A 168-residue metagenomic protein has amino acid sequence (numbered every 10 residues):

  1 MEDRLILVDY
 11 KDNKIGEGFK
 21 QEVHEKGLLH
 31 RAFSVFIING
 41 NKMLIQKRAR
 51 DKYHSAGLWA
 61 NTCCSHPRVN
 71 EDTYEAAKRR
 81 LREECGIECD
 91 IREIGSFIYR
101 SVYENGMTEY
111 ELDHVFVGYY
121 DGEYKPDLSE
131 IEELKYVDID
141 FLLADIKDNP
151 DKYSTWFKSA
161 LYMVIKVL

Functional and structural regions predicted by a protein language model:
M1-S34: Acidic, metal-coordinating catalytic segment for phosphate/diphosphate chemistry, firing primarily on the Nudix
D3, R31-F33, N41, H114 (+1 more regions): Change "...and in nucleic-acid phosphodiester-cleaving endonucleases..." to "...and in nucleic-acid processing enzymes
F19-Q21, G57, V69, I98-R100 (+1 more regions): Nudix hydrolase/Nudix homology domain
E22-F33, I38-R79, E83: Conserved Nudix-box catalytic region and its N-terminal flanking loop in Nudix hydrolases and closely related
V35, C63, E93, H114-F116: A structural signal for short, well-ordered beta-strand segments
I87-S96: A short coil-to-beta-strand element that immediately follows conserved catalytic motifs
